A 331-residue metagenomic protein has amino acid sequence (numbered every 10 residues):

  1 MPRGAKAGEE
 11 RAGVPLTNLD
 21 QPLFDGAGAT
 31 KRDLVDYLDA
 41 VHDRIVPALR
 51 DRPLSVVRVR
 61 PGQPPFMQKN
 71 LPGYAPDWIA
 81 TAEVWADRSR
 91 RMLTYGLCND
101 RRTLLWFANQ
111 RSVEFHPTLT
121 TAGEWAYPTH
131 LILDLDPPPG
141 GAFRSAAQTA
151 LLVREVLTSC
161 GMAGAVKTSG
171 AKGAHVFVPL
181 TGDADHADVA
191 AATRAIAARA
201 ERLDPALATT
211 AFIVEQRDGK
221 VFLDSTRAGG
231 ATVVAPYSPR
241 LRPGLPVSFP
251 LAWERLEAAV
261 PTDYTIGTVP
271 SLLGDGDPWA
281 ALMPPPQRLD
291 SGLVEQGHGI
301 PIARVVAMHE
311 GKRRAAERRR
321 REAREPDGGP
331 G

Functional and structural regions predicted by a protein language model:
M1-D36, D43-V46, R50, S112-H130 (+2 more regions): C-terminal accessory nucleic-acid interaction domains of nucleic acid-metabolism proteins
P2-R11, V35, D43-I132, D136-P139 (+5 more regions): SsDNA-processing nucleotidyl-transfer enzymes
Y37, F143-M162, V189-D204: Long, well-ordered alpha-helical scaffolding segments within enzyme catalytic domains, especially pronounced
V56-V59, G164-G170, A211-E215: Short beta-strand
R144, K167, L180-G182: Nucleic-acid 5′ end/cap handling module spanning
T168-V178: Short, conserved phosphate-binding/catalytic loop or strand-edge motifs used in phosphoryl-/nucleotidyl-transfer
F177-V189: Catalytic palm subdomain of template-directed nucleic-acid polymerases, centered on the conserved carboxylate motif
